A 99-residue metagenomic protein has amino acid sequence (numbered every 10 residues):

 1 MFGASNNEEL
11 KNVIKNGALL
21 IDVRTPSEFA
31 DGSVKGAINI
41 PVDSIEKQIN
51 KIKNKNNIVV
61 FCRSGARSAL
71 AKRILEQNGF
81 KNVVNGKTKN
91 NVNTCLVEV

Functional and structural regions predicted by a protein language model:
M1-L19, P26-N57, A66-V99: Rhodanese-like catalytic fold shared by cysteine-dependent sulfurtransferases and DSP/PTP-type phosphatases
F61: Short, surface-exposed ligand- or partner-binding patches at beta-edge/loop junctions that are enriched in aromatics
